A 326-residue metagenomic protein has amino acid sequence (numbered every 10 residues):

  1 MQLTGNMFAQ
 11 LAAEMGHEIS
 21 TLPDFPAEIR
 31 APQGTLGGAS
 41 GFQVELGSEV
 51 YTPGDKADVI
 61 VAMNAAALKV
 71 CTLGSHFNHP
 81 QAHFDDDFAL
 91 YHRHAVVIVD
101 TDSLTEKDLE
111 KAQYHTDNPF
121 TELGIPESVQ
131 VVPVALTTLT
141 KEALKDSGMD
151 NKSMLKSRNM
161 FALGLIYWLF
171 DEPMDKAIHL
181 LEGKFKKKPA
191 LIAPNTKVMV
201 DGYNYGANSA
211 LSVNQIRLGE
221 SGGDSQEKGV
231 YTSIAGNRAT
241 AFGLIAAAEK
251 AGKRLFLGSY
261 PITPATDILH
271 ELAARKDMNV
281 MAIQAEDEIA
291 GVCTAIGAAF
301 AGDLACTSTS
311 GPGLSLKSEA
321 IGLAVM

Functional and structural regions predicted by a protein language model:
M1-A251: Active-site cofactor/cluster-binding pocket
Q2-L3, I19, G222-I296, F300-S308 (+2 more regions): Non-catalytic terminal/interface segments that mediate subunit docking, oligomerization, and allosteric communication
A9, A13, E127, I296-G297 (+2 more regions): Conserved alpha/beta enzyme-core scaffold
F25-E28, G34-G37, L304-M326: Conserved thiamine diphosphate
E28-A31, K69-V70, T105-K107, P264-I268 (+2 more regions): Flexible loop/turn segments at secondary-structure boundaries
R30-S40, K111, D267-K276, E319-L323: Active-site-proximal loop->helix
D58, D100, D267, E286-E288 (+1 more regions): Acidic side chains
L155-N159, C293, G322: Short alpha-helical basic/polar micro-motif
